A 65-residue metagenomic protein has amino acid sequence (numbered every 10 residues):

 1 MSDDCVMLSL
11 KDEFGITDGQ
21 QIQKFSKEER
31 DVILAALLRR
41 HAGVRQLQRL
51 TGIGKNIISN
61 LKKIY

Functional and structural regions predicted by a protein language model:
M1-Y65: Short Pro-Cys-Gly-centered "Cys-loop" motif that presents a nucleophilic cysteine in a tight turn
